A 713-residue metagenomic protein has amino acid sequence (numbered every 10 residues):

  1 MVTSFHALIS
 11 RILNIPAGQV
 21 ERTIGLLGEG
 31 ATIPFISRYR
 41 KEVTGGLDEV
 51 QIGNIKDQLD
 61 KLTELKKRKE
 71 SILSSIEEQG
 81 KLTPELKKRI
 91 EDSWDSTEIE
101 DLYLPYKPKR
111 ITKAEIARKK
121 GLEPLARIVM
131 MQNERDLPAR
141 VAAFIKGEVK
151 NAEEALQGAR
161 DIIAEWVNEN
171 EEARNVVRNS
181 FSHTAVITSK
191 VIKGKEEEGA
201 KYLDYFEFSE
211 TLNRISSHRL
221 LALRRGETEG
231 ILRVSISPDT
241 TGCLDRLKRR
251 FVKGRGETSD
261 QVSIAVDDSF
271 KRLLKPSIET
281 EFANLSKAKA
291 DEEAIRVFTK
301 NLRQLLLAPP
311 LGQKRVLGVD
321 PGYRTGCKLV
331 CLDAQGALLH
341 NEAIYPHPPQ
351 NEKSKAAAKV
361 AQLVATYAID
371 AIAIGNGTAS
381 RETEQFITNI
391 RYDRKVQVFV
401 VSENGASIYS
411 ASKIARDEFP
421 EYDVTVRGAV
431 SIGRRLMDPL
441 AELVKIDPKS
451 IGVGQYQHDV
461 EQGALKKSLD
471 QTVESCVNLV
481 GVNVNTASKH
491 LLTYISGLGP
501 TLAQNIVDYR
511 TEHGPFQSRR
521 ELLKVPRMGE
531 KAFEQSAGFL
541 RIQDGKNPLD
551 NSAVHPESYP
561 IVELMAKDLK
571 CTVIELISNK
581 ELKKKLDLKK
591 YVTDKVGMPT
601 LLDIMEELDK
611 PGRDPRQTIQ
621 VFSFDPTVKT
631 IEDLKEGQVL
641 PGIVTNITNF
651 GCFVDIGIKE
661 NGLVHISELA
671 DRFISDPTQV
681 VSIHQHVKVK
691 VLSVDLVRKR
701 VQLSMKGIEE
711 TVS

Functional and structural regions predicted by a protein language model:
N14-I15, P309-L311, E474-D508, P626-V664 (+1 more regions): C-terminal accessory/binding modules appended to enzymatic or scaffolding proteins
G25-G28, P105, I116-K119, A222-G226 (+15 more regions): Replace "in large, NTP-powered and nucleic-acid-processing enzymes" with "in large, NTP-powered factors and other
T32-I33, T44, D48-K113, A117-K150 (+5 more regions): Accessory alpha-helical DNA-binding modules that contact the DNA backbone or grooves
Y39-K41, M130, D239, P321 (+11 more regions): Short, ordered loop/turn segments at secondary-structure junctions
Q51-N54, K61, L65-S75, Q79-G318 (+2 more regions): Duplex nucleic acid-engaging cores and interfaces of nucleic-acid transaction enzymes
E98, F399, G405, S410-V480 (+1 more regions): Long, charge-rich intrinsically disordered scaffolds of nucleic-acid metabolism proteins
F144-A152, F208-S209, R246-L274, I278 (+3 more regions): Low-complexity, acidic/Ser/Thr- and charged residue-rich accessory regions of DNA metabolism proteins
N179-I187, V319-Y323, G377-E382, V401-I408 (+5 more regions): A glycine-rich phosphate-binding loop feature that marks nucleotide/adenosyl-phosphate handling sites
